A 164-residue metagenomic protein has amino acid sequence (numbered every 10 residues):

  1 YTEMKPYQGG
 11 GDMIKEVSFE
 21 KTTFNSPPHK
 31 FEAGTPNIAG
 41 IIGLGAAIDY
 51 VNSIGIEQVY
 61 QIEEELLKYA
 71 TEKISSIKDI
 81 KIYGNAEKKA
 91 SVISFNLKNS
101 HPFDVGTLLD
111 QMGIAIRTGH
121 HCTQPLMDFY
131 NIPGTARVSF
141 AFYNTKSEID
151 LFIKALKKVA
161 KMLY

Functional and structural regions predicted by a protein language model:
Y1-Y164: Pyridoxal 5′-phosphate
